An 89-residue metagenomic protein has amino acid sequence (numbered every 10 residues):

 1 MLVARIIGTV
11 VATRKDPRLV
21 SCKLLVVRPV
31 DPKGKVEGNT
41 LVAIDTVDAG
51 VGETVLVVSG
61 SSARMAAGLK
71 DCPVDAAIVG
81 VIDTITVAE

Functional and structural regions predicted by a protein language model:
M1-K35: N-terminal first-folded block
R14-P17, I44-T46, A66-L69: A generic local secondary-structure boundary/capping motif
V30, I44-T46, G60, I82: A structural micro-motif recognizing beta-strand termini and the immediately following turn/loop segments
N39-A43: Short alpha-helix capping/helix-loop boundary micro-motifs
L56-E89: C-terminal structural segments of small proteins and small subunits
